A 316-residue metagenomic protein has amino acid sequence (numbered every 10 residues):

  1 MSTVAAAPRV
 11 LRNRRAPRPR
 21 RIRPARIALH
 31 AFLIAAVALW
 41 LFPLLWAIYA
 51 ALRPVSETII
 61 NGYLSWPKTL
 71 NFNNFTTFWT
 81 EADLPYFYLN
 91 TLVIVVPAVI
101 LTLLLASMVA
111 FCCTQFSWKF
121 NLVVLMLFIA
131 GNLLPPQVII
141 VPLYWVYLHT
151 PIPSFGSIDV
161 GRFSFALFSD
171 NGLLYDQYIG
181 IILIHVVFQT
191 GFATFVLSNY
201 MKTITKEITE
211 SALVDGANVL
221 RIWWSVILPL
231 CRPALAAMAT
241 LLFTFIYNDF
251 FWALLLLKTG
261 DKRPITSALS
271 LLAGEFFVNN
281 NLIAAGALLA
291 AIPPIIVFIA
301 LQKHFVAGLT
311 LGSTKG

Functional and structural regions predicted by a protein language model:
M1-I22: Short, Lys/Arg-rich, polar N-terminal cytosolic tail immediately upstream of the first transmembrane signal-anchor
R20, A25-G316: A structural signal for multi-pass alpha-helical bundles of membrane permease subunits that mediate small-molecule
